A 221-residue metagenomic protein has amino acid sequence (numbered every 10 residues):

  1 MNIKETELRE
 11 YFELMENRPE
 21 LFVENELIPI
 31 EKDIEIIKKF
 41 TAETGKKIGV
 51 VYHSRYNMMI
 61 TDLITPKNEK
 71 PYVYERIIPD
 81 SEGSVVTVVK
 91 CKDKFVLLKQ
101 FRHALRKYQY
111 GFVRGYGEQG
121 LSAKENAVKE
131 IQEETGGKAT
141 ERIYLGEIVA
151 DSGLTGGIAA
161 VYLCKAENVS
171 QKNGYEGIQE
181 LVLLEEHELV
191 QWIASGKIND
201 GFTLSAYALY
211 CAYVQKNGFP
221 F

Functional and structural regions predicted by a protein language model:
M1-K38, A104-Y108, Q119, G174-F221: Nudix hydrolase/Nudix homology domain
E43-V86, C91: Acidic, metal-coordinating catalytic segment for phosphate/diphosphate chemistry, firing primarily on the Nudix
T61-L63, V89, L163-K165, L183-E185: Short, well-ordered beta-strand micro-motif
L63-N68, D151-S170: Active-site-adjacent beta-strand/loop module that shapes the phosphate/pyrophosphate-binding cleft
I77, G146-D151: Short, solvent-exposed loop/turn elements at beta->coil junctions and helix N-caps that rim active or binding pockets
I77, S84-K129, V169, Y175-E176: Conserved Nudix-box catalytic region and its N-terminal flanking loop in Nudix hydrolases and closely related
G136-G137, I198: Helix N-cap/coil-helix junction residues
K138-L145: A short coil-to-beta-strand element that immediately follows conserved catalytic motifs
